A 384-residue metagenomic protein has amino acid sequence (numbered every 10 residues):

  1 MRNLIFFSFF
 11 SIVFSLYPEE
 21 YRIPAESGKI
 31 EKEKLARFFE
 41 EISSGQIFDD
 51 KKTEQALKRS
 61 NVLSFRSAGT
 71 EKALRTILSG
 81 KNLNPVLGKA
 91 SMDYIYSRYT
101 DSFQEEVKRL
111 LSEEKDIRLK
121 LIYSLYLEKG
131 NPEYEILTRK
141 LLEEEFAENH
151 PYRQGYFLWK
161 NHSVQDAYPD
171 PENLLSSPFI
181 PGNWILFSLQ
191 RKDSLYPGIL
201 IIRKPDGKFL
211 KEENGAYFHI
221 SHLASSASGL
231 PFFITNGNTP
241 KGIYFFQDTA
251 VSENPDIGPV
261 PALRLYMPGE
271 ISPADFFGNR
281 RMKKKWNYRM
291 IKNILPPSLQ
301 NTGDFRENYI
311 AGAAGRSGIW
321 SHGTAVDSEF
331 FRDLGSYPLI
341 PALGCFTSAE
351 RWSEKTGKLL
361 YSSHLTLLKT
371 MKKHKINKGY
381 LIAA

Functional and structural regions predicted by a protein language model:
N3-I12: Sec-dependent N-terminal signal peptides
Y17-D50, E54-A56, S60, F65 (+6 more regions): Cell wall/extracellular polymer interaction/catalysis modules
A73-L78, V107-L111: Extended amphipathic alpha-helical scaffolding regions
R75-P85, K89-M92: Alpha-helical adaptor scaffolds
K89-D93, E106-L110: Sequence/structural signature of beta-propeller domains
G335-E354: Cyclophilin-type peptidyl-prolyl cis-trans isomerase
G379-A384: Divalent-metal-activated hydrolytic enzyme cores
